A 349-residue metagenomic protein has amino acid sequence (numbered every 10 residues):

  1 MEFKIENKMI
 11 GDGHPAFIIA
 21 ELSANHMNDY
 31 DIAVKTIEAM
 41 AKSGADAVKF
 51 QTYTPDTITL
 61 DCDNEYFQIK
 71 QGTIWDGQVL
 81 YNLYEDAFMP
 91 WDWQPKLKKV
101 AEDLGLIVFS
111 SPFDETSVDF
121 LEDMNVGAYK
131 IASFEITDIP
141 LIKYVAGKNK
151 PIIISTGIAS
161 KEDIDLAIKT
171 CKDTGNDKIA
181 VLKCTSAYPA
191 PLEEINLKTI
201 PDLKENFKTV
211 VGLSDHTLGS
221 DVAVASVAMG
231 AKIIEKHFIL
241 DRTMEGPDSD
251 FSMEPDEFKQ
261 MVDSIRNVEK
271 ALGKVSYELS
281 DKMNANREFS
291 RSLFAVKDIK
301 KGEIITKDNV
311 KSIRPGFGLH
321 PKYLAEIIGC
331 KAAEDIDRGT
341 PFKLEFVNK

Functional and structural regions predicted by a protein language model:
M1-K349: Catalytic cores and adjacent flexible loops of soluble metabolic enzymes that perform enolate/carbanion chemistry on
